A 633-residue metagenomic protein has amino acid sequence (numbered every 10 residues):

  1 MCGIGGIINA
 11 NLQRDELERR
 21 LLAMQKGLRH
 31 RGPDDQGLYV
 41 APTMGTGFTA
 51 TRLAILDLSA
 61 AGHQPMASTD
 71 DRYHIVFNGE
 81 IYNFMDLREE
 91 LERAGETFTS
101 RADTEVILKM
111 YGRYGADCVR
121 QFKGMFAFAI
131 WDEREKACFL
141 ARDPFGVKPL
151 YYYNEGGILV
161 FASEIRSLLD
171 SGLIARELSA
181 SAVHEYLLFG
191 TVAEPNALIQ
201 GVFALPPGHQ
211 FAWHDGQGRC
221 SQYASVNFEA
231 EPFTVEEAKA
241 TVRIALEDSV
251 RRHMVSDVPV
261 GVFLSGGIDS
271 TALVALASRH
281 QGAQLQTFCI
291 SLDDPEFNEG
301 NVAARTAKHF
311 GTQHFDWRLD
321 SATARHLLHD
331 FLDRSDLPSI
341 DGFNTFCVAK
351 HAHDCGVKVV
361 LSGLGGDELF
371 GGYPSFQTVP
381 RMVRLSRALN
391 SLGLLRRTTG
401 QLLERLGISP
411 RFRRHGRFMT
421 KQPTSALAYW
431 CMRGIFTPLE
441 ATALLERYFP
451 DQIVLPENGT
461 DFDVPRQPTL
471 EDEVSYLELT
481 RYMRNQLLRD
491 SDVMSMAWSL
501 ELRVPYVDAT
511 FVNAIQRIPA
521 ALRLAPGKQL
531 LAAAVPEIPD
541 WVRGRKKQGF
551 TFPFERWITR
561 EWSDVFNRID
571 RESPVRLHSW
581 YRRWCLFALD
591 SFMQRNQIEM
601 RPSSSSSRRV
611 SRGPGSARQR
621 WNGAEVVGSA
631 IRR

Functional and structural regions predicted by a protein language model:
M1-D336, T345, S579-Y581, L589 (+3 more regions): Cysteine-centered catalytic environments shared across enzyme families
M1-G3, L22-A23, T46, D117 (+8 more regions): Adenosyl-5′-phosphate
I130, F139-L140, V160, V360-S362 (+2 more regions): A structural signal for short, well-ordered beta-strand segments and their strand-loop junctions that often border
T234-A238, V242, D336, I340 (+4 more regions): Conserved acidic
H329-D333, S375-T378, W557-R560: Short low-complexity, flexible loop/linker segments enriched in glycine and/or proline with clustered acidic
V357-D367, G371-Y373: Short acidic/histidine-rich active-site segments
L369-R397: A mobile, often basic/glycine-rich helix-loop segment that functions as the active-site lid/recognition loop
L389-R414: Alpha-helical "lid/cap" subdomains adjacent to substrate-binding clefts that gate access and reposition the ligand
